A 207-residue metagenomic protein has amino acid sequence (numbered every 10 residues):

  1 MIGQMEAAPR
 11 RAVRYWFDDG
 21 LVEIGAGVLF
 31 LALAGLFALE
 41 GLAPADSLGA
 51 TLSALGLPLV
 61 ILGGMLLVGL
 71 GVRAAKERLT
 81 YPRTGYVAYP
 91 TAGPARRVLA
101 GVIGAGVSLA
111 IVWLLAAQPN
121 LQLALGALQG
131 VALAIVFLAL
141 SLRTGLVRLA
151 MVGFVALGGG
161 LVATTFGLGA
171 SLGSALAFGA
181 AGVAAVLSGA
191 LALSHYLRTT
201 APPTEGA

Functional and structural regions predicted by a protein language model:
M1-I24: N-terminal juxtamembrane cytosolic/stromal segments of multi-pass membrane proteins
R10-V13, G69-T84, Y196-E205: Juxtamembrane membrane-water interface segments of multi-pass membrane proteins, especially cytoplasmic-side
Y15-D18, A45-G49, Q118-Q122, A170-G173 (+1 more regions): Membrane-interfacial loop-to-transmembrane-helix junctions in polytopic alpha-helical membrane proteins
I24-L115: Selected alpha-helical membrane-embedding segments in polytopic membrane proteins
L31, L36-A38, L67-V68, S108 (+7 more regions): Hydrophobic alpha-helical segments of integral membrane proteins
G56-L62, A116-V131, A175-V183: Structural signature of hydrophobic alpha-helical transmembrane segments
R97-G158: Membrane-proximal helix-loop-helix units in multi-pass membrane proteins
L138-A207: Terminal transmembrane helical module of multi-pass membrane proteins
